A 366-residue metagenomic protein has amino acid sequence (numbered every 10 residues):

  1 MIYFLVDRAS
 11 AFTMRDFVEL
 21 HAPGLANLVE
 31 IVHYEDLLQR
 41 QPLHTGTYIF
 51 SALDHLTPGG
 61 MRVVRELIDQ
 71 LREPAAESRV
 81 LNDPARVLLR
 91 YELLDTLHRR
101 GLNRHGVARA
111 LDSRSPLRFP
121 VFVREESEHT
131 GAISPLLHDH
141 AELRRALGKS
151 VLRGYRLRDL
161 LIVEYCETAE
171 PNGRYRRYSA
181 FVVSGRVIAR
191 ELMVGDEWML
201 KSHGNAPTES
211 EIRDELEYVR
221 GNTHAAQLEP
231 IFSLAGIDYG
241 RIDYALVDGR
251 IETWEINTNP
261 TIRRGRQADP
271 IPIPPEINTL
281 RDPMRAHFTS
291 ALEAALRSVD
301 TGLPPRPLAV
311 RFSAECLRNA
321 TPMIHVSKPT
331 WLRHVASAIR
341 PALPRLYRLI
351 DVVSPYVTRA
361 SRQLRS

Functional and structural regions predicted by a protein language model:
M1-Y3: Extreme N-terminal starter segment of soluble prokaryotic enzymes
R8-L117: Conserved N-proximal alpha/beta basic substrate-recognition cap immediately N-terminal to, or forming the N-lobe
P58-L71, Y91, L143-G148, E276-R285: Well-ordered, non-membrane alpha-helical segments in soluble/globular domains
S115-I133, G154-P171: ATP-grasp fold ATP-binding core
V121, L161, I188, G240 (+1 more regions): Protein kinase-like catalytic core scaffold
A141-G221, A225-I231: Phosphate-binding site of ATP-dependent enzymes
S179, R241-D243: Short, surface-exposed charged micro-motifs
I237, L246-S366: C-terminal active-site "lid" helix and adjoining low-complexity regulatory extension at the edge of ATP-using catalytic
